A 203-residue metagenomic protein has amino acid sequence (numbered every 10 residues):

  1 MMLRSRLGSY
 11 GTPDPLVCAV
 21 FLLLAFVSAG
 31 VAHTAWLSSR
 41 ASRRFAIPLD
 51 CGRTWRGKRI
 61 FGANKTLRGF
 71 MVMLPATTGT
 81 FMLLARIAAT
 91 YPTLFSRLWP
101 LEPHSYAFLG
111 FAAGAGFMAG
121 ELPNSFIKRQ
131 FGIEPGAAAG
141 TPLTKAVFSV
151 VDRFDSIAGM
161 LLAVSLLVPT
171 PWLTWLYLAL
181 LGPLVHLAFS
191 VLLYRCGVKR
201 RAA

Functional and structural regions predicted by a protein language model:
M1-A203: Hydrophobic alpha-helical transmembrane segments
